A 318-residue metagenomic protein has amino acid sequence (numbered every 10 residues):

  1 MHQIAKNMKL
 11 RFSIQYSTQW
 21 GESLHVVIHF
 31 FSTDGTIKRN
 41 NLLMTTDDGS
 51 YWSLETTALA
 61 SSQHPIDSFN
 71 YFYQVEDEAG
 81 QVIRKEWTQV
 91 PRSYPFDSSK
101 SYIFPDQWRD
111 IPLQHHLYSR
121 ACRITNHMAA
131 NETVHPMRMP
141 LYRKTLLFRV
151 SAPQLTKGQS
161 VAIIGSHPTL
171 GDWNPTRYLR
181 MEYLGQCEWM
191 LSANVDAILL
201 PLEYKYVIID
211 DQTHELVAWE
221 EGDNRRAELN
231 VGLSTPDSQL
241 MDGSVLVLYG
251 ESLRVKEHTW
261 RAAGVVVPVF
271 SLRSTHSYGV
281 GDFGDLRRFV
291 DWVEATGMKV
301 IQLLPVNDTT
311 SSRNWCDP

Functional and structural regions predicted by a protein language model:
M1-N7: Short, Lys/Arg-enriched N-terminal segments with co-localized hydrophobic residues within the first ~10-30 amino acids
L10-Q15, K144-A152: A short, amphipathic beta-strand motif
S17-P65, E76-D97, Q154-L200, I209-G232 (+1 more regions): Aromatic-rich carbohydrate-binding modules that target alpha-glucans
Y51-S53, V134-M139, M190-S192, V247-Y249 (+1 more regions): Residues lining hydrophobic/aromatic ligand-binding pockets adjacent to catalytic sites
D67-Y71, L200-Y204: Exposed beta-strand face motif in extracellular beta-rich ectodomains
K100-R143, P153, L233-V269: Compositionally biased low-complexity segments at domain edges in trafficked proteins and select soluble regulators
R254-P318: Acidic/aromatic-lined carbohydrate-recognition and catalytic surfaces of CAZymes acting on diverse glycans
